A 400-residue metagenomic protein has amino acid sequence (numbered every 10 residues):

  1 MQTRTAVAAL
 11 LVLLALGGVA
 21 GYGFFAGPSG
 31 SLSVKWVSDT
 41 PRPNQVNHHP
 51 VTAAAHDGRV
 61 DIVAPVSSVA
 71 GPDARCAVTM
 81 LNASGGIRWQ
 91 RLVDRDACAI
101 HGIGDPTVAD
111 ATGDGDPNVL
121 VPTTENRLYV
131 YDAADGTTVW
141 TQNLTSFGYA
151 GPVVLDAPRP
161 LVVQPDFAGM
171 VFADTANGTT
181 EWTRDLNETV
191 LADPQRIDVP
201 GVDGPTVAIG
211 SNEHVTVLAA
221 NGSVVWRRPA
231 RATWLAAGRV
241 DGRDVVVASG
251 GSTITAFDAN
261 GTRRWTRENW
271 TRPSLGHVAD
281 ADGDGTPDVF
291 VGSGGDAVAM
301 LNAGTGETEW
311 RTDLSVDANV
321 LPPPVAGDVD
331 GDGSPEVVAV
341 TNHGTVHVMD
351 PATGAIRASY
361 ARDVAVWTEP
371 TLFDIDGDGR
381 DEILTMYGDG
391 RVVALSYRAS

Functional and structural regions predicted by a protein language model:
M1-S400: Hydrophobic alpha-helical segments
